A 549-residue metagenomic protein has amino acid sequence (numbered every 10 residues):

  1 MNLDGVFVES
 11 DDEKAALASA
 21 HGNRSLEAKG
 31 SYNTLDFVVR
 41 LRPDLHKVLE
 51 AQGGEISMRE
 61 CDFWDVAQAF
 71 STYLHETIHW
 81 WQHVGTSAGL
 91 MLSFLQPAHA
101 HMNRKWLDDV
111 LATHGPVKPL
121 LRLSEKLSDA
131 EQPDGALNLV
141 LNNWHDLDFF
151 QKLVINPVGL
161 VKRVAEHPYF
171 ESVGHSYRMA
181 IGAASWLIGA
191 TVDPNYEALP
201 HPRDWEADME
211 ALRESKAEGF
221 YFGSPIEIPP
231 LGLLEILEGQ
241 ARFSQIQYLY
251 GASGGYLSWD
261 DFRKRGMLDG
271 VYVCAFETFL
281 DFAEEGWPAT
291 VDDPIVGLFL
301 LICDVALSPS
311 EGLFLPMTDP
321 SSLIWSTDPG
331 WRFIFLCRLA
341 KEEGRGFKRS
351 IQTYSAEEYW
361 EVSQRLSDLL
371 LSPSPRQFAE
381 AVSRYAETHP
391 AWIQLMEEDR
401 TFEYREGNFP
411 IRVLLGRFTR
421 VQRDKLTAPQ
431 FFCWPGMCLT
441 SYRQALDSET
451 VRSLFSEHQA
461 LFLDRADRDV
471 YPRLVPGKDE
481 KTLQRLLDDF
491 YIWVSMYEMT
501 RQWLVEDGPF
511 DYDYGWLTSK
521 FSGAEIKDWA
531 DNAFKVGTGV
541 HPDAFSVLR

Functional and structural regions predicted by a protein language model:
M1-A98, I181-P200, L257-R549: Non-catalytic terminal regions of proteins
L41-E50, D208-A217, S244-A252: Short, compositionally biased low-complexity segments
A51-F63, M209-E227: Short linear interaction motifs
V84-P157, E235-S253: Post-HExxH zinc-binding segment in Zn-dependent metallohydrolases
F149-G223: Long, low-complexity, polar/charged, intrinsically disordered or flexibly structured peripheral segments
L187-P194, A198, P229, L233 (+2 more regions): Active-site cradle of extracellular carbohydrate-active enzymes
A217-G219, P229, A252, Y256 (+1 more regions): Cytosolic/matrix-facing juxtamembrane and C-terminal tails of multi-pass cellular membrane proteins
E227-Q240, F262-V273: Active-site metal-coordination segments of metallo-dependent hydrolases
